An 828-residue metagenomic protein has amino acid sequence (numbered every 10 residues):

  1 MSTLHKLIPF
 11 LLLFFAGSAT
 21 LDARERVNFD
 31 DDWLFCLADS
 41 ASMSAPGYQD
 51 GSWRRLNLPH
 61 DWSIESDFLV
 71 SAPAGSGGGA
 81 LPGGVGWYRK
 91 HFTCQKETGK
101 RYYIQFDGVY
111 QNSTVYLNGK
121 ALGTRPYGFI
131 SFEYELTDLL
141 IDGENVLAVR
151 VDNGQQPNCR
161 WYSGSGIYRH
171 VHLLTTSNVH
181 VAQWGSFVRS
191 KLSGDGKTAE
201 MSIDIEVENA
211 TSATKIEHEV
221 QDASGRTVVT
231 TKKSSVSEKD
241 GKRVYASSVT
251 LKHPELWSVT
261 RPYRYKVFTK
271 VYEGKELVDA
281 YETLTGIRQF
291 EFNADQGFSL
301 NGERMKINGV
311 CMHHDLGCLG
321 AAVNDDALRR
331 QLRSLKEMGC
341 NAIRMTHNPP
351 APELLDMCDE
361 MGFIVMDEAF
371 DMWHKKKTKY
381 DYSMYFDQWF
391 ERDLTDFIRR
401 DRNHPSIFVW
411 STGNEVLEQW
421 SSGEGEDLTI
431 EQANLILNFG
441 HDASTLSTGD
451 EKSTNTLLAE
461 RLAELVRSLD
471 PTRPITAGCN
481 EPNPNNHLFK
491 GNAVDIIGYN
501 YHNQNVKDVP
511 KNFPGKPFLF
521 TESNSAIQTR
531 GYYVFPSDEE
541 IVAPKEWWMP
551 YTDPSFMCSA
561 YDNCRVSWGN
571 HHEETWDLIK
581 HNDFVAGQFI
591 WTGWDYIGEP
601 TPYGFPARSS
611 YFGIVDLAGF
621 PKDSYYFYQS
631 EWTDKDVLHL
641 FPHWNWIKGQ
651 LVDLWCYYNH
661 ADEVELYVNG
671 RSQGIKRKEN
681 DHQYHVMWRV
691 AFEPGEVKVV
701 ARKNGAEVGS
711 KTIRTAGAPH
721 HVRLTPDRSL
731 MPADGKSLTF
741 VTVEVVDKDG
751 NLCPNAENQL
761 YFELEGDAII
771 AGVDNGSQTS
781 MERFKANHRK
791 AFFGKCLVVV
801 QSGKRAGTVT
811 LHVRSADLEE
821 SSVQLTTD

Functional and structural regions predicted by a protein language model:
R24-S40, S52-Q95, Q105-V109, V146-S212 (+5 more regions): Non-catalytic, glycine-rich low-complexity segments
V27-F29, D39, G78, G83-W184 (+6 more regions): Accessory beta-strand-rich segments of carbohydrate-active enzymes
L37, R55-S71, K120, H170 (+3 more regions): Extended substrate-binding grooves/exosites of carbohydrate-active enzymes
P46-Q49, T214-E217, T260-Y265, N659-Q673 (+3 more regions): Short flexible loop/turn segments that cap and initiate beta-strands
G99-K100, L140-E144, L251-R264, K804-V809: Short glycine/proline/serine/threonine-rich loop/turn segments at secondary-structure transition edges
L136, S247-L256, V686-F692, K785-K804: Short, hydrophobic beta-strand segments
I203-E206, F268-K270, V652-Y658, V700 (+4 more regions): Beta-strand-rich structural segments
D204-N293, W688-P694, K703, I713: Extended acidic/polar, glycine-enriched regions that form or flank non-catalytic beta-rich accessory modules
